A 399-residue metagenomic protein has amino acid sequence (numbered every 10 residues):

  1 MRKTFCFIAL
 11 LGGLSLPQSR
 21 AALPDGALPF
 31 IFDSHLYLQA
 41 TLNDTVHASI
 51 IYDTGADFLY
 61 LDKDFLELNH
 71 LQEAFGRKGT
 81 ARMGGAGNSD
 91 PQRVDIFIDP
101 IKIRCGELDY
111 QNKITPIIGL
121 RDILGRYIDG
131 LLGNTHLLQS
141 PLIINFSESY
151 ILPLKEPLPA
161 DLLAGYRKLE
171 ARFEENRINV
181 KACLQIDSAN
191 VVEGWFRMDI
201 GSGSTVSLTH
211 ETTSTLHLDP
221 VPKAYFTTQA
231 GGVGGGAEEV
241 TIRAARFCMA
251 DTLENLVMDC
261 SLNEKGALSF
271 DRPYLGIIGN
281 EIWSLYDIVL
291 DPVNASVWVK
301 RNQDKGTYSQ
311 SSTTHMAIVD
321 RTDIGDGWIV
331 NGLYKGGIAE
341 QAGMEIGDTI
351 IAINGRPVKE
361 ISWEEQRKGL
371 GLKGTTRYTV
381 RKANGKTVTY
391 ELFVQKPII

Functional and structural regions predicted by a protein language model:
M1-D25: Bacterial Sec-dependent N-terminal signal peptides
S19-I399: Pepsin/retropepsin-fold aspartyl endopeptidases
